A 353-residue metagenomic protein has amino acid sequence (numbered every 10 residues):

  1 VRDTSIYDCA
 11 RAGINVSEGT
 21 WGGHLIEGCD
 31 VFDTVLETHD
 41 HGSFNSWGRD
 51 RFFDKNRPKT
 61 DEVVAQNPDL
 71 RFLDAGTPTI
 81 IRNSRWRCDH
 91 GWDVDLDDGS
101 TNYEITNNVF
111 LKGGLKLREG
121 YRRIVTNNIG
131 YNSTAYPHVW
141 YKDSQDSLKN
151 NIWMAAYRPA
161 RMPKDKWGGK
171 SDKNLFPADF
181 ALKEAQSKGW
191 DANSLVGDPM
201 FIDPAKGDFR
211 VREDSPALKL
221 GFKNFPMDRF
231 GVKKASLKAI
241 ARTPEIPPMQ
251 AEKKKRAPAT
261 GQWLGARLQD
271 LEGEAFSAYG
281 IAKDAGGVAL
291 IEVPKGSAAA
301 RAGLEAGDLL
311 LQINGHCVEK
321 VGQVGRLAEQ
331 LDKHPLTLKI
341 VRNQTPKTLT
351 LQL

Functional and structural regions predicted by a protein language model:
V1-R11, W21-L36, D50-D61, A75-C88 (+4 more regions): Right-handed parallel beta-helix
A12, G22, W92, Y103 (+9 more regions): Glycine-centered loop/turn positions within well-structured domains that cap or flank conserved ligand/cofactor-binding
A12-G19, T38-G48, Q66-D74, W92-G99 (+5 more regions): Glycine-rich beta-solenoid repeat tracts in large extracellular/virion proteins
G42-S43, W47-D61, K142-T260, L264-R267: Acidic, glycine- and Ser/Thr-rich low-complexity intrinsically disordered tracts in extracellular/secreted proteins
A160-R161, F276-A278, V321-L327, L336-T337: Short beta-alpha junctions and helix-cap segments that line functional grooves
T260, G296, R301-E305, L311-C317 (+1 more regions): PDZ-domain C-terminal substructure recognizer with occasional recognition of PDZ-binding tails
R267-Q312, H316-E319: PDZ/PDZ-like domain segments forming the peptide/carboxylate-binding groove, activating on the N-terminal beta-strands
